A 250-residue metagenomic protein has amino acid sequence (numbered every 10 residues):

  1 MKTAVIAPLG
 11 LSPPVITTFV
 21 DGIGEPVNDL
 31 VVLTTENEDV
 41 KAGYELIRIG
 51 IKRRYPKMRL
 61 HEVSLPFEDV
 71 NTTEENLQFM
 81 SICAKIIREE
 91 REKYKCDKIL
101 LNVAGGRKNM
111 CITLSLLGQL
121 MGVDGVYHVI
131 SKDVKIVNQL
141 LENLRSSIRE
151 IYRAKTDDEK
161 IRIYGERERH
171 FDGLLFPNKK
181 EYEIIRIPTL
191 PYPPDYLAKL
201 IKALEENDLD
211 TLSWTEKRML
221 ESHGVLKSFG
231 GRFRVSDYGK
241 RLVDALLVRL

Functional and structural regions predicted by a protein language model:
M1-K98, I112-L250: Long, low-complexity, Lys/Arg-enriched
L101: Conformationally flexible catalytic loops at phosphate/diphosphate-handling active centers
N109: Charged, alpha-helix-enriched surfaces in structured cytosolic catalytic cores of large nucleotide-utilizing machines
